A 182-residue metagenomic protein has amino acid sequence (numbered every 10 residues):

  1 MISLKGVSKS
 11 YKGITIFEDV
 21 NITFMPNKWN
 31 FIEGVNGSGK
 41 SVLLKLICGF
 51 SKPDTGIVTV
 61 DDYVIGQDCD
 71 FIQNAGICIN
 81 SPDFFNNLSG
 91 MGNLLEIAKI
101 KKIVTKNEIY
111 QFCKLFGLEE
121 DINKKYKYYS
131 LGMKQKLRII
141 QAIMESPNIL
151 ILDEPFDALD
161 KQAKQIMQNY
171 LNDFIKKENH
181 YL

Functional and structural regions predicted by a protein language model:
I2, F17-D19: Conserved structural motif at the start of ABC-family nucleotide-binding domains
E33-V35: The feature captures the beta-strand-to-loop junction immediately N-terminal to the Walker
C48: Helix-to-loop junction immediately C-terminal to a conserved catalytic motif
G56-F71: Conserved ABC transporter NBD signature motif
S81, N87-K101: Q-loop/switch helix immediately C-terminal to the Walker
L95, K106-I122: Conserved ABC ATPase "signature" region
M144-N148: A short, proline-enriched helix->beta-strand linker immediately N-terminal to the Walker B motif in ABC-type P-loop
L150-E154: Catalytic Walker B motif of ABC-type/P-loop ATPase nucleotide-binding domains
